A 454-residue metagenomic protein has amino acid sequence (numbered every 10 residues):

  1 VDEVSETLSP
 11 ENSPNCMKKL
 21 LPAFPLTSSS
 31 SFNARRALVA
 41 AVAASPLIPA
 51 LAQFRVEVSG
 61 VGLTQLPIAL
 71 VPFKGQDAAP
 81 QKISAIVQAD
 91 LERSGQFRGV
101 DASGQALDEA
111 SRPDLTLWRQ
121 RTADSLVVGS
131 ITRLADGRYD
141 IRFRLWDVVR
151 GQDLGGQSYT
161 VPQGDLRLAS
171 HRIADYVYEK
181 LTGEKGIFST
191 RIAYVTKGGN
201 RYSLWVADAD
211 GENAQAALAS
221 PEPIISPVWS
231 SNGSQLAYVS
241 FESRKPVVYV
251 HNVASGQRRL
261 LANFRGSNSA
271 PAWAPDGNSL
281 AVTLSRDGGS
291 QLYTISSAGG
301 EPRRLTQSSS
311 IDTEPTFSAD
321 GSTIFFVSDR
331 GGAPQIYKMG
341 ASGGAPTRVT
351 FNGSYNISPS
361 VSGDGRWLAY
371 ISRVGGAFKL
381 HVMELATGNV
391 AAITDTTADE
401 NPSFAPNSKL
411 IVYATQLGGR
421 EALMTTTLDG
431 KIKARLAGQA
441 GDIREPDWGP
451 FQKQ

Functional and structural regions predicted by a protein language model:
V1-N33, A37-L47: N-terminal secretory signal peptides
E57-L117, V127, T132: Short beta-strand->alpha-helix linker/helix-N-cap micro-motif that forms a surface specificity/interaction loop
S111-Y176: Amphipathic beta-strand/beta-sheet edge segments enriched in Tyr/Trp
V149, D208-E212, N252-G256, S296-G300 (+3 more regions): Short loop/turn segments that connect beta-strands within beta-propeller blades
K185, T196-S203, A219-E222, V239-V248 (+11 more regions): A flexible loop/linker signature enriched in serine peptidases of the S9 family
I187-F188, S231-N232, P275-D276, A319-D320 (+3 more regions): Residue-level detector of Asp-centered blade-edge/turn motifs that repeat once per structural unit in beta-propeller
I192, L236, G277-A281, G321-I324 (+2 more regions): Hydrophobic beta-strand positions that form the internal "hydrophobic ladder" of WD40/Gbeta-like beta-propeller blades
